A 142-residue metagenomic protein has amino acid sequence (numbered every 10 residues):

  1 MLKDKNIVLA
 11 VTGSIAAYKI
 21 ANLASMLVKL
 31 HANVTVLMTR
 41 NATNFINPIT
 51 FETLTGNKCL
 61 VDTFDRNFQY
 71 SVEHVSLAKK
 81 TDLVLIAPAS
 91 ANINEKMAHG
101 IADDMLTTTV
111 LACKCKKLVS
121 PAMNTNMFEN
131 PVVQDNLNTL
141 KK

Functional and structural regions predicted by a protein language model:
M1-L118, N124-K142: A cross-family phosphate/adenosyl-ligand binding-site feature
